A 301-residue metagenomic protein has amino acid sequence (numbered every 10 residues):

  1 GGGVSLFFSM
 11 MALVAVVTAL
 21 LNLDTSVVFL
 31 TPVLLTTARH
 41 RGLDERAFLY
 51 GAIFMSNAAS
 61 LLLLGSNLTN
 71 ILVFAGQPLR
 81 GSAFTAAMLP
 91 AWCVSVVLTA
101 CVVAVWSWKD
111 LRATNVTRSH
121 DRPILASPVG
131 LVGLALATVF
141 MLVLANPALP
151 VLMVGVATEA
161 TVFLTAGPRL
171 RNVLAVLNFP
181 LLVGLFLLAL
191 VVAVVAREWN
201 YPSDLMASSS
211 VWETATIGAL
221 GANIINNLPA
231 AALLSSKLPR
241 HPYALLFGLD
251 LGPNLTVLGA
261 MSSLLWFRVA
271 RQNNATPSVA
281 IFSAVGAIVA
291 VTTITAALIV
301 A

Functional and structural regions predicted by a protein language model:
G1, T31, L35-H40, V102-T114 (+2 more regions): C-terminal ends of transmembrane helices
G2-A12, A52-L63, D121-A137, F179-V194 (+2 more regions): Small-residue-rich segments of transmembrane alpha-helices in multi-pass membrane proteins, especially helix faces
V4-S9, H40-A52, L79-P90, R240-N254 (+1 more regions): Membrane-interface alpha-helices at helix entry/exit sites of multi-pass transporters
M10, A135-R240: Transmembrane helical segments that form the transport core of multi-pass membrane transport proteins
M10-L61, L72, A232-F247, T276: Hydrophobic transmembrane alpha-helices that form the pore/transport pathway of multi-pass ion and small-solute
V17-F29, A59-L68, V195-R197, A219-L234 (+1 more regions): Short helix-coil transition sites and intra-membrane helix breaks within transmembrane domains of multi-pass
S82-L125, S262-A301: Juxtamembrane and boundary regions of transmembrane helices in multi-pass small-molecule transporters and channels
V96-T165: Long, contiguous bundles of hydrophobic transmembrane helices that form the permeation core of multi-pass
